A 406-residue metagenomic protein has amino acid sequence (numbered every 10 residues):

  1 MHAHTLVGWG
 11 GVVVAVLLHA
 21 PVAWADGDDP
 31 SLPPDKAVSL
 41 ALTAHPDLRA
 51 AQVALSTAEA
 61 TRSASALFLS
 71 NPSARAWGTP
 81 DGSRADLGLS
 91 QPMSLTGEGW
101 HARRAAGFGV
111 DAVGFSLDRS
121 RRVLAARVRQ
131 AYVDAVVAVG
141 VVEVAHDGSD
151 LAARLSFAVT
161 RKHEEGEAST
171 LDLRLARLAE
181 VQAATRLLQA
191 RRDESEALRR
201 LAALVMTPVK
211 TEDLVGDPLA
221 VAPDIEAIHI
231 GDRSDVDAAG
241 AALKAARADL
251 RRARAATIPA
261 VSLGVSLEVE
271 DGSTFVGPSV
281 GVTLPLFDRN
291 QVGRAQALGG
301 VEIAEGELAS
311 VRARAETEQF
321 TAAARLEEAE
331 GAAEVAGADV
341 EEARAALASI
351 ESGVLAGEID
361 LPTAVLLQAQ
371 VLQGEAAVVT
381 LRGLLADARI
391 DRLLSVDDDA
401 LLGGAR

Functional and structural regions predicted by a protein language model:
M1-G11: Bacterial N-terminal signal peptides that target proteins for export
W24-D28, V209, A323, A356 (+2 more regions): Acidic, low-complexity, intrinsically disordered peripheral segments
D26-P33, A66, S70-G107, T211 (+3 more regions): Small/polar, glycine/serine/threonine/aspartate-rich low-complexity segments that form flexible
L32, S120-D232, A322-A329, A333 (+3 more regions): Periplasmic alpha-helical coiled-coil/stalk elements that build and connect Gram-negative outer-membrane
L32-T43, A105, D172-L173, T207-S262 (+3 more regions): Amphipathic alpha-helical coiled-coil scaffold segments and their short linker/junction regions
S39-R49, S56-N71, L87-A105, F115-R122 (+5 more regions): A glycine-/polar-enriched beta->alpha junction
H163-E167, V354-E358, S395: A short glycine-centered flexible hinge/capping loop motif at secondary-structure junctions
